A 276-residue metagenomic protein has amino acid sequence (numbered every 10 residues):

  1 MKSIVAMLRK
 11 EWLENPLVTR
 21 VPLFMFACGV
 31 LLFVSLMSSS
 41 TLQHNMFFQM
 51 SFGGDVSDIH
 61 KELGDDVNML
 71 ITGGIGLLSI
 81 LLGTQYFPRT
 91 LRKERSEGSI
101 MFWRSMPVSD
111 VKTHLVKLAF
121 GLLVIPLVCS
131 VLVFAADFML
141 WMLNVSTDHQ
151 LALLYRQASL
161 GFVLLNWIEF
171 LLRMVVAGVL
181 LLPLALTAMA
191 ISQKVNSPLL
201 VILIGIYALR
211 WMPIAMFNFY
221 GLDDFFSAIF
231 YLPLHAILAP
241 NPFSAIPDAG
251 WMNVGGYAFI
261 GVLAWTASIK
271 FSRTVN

Functional and structural regions predicted by a protein language model:
M1-R89, E94, L180-L186, Q193-L203 (+1 more regions): Hydrophobic alpha-helical transmembrane segments
V30-S38, D55-Q85, V116-M189, Q193: Secretory targeting signals
T90-L123: Helix-loop-helix units of permease transmembrane domains in multi-pass membrane transporters, especially ABC
